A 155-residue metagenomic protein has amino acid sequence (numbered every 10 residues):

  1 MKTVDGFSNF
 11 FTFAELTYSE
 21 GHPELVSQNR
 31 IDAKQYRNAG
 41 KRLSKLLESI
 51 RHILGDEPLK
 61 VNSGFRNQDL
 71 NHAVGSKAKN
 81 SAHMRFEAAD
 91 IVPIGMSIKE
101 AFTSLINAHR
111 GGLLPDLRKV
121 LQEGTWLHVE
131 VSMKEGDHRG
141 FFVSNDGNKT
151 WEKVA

Functional and structural regions predicted by a protein language model:
M1-G55, G147-A155: Extracytoplasmic cell-surface/polysaccharide-interacting catalytic and binding patches
T3, F7, L70, N80: Glycine-rich, flexible loop/turn motifs
A39, L43-L46, L70, E87 (+1 more regions): Amphipathic alpha-helical interface surfaces
E48-S76: Extended, low-complexity, intrinsically disordered C-terminal regulatory tails of eukaryotic serine/threonine kinases
L54-D56, M84-A88: Short connector loops at helix/strand junctions that flank enzyme active sites, especially segments positioning acidic
L59, A89, L127: A broad, low-specificity signal marking well-ordered, structured residues that form hydrophobic/aromatic
N80, R85, P93-A155: Catalytic cores and adjacent binding grooves of peptidoglycan-active enzymes
